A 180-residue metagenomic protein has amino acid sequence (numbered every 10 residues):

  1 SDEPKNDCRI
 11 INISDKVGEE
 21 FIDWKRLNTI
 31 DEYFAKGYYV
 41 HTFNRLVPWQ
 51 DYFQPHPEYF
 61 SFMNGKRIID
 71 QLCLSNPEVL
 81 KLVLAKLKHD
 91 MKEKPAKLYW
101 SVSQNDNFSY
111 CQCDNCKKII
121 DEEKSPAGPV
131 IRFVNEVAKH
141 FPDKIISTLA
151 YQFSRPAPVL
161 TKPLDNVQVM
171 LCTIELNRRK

Functional and structural regions predicted by a protein language model:
S1-D143, S147-A150, P163, Q168-C172: Feature activates predominantly on carbohydrate-active enzymes
Y151-P156: Short acidic loop-to-helix transition motifs that present clustered carboxylates
A157-L164, T173-K180: Glycoside hydrolase catalytic-domain groove-lining segments
